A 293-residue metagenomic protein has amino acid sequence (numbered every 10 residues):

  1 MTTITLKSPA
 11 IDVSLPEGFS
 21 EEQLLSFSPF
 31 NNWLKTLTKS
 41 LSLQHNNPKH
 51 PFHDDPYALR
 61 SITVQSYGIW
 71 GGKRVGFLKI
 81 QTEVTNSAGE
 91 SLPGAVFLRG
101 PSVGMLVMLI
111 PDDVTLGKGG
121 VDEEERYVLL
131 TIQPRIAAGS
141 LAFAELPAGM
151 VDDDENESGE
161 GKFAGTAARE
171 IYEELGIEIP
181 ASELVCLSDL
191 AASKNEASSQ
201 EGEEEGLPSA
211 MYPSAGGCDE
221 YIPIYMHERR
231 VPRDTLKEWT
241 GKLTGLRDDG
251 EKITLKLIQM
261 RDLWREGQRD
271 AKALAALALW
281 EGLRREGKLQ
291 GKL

Functional and structural regions predicted by a protein language model:
M1-E145, M150-Y172, I177-L293: N-terminal leader/linker segments that precede catalytic domains of diphosphate-processing enzymes
